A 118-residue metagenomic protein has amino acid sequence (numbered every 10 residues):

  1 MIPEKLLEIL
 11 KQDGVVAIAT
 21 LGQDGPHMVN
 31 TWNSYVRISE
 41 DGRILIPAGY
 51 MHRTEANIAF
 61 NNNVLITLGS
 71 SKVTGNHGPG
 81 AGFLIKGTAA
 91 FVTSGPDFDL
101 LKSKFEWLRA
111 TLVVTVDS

Functional and structural regions predicted by a protein language model:
M1-S118: Binding-site signature for planar aromatic cofactors or substrates
